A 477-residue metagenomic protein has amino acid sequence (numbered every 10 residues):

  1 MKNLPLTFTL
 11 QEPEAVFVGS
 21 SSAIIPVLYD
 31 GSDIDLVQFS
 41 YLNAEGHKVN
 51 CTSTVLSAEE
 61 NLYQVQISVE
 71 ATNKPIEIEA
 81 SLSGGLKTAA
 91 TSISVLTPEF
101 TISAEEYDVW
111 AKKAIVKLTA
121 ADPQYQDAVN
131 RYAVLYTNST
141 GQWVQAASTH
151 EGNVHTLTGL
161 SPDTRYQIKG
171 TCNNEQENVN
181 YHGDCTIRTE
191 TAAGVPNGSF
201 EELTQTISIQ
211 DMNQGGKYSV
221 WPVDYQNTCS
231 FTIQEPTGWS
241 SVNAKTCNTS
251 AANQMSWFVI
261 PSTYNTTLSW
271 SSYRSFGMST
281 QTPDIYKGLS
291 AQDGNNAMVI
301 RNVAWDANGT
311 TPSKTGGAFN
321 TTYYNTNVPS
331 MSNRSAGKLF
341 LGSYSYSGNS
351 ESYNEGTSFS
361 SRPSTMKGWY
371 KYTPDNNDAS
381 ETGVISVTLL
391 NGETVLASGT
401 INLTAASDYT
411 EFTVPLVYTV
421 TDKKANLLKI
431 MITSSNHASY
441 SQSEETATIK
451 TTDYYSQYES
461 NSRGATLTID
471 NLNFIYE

Functional and structural regions predicted by a protein language model:
M1-V18, T91-S92, T101, N178-G198 (+2 more regions): Bacterial Sec-dependent N-terminal signal peptides
E14-S21, E106-A111: Short, solvent-exposed loop/linker segments at the N-terminal edge of repeated beta-sheet extracellular domains
G31-F39, A121-S139, N376-T382, K423-L427: Solvent-exposed loop/turn segments flanking beta-strands in beta-repeat/beta-sandwich domains
S53-E59, Q145-E151: Short beta-strand segments within Ig-like beta-sandwich modules, predominantly Fibronectin type-III
I67-P75, L157-R165: Surface-exposed, short loops/turns at beta-strand junctions within beta-sandwich domains
L96-Y125, P162, N180-A193: Pro/Thr/Ser/Gly-rich low-complexity, intrinsically disordered linker/stalk tracts
L160-Q176: Beta-strand-rich modules
T186-T365, T382-T413, L427-E477: Aromatic (Trp/Tyr/Phe) and Gly/Pro-enriched flexible surface segments
